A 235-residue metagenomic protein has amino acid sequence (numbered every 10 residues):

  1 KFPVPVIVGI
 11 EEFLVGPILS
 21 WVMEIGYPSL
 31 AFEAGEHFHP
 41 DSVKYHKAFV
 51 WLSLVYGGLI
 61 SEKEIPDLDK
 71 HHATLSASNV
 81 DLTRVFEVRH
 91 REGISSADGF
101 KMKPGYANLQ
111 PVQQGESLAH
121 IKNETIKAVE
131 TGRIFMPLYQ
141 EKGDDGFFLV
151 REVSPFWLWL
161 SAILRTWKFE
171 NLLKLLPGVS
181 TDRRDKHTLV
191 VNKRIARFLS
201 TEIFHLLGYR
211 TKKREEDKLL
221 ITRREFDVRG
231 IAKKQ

Functional and structural regions predicted by a protein language model:
K1-Q235: Structured catalytic-domain cores with a bias toward divalent-metal coordination
